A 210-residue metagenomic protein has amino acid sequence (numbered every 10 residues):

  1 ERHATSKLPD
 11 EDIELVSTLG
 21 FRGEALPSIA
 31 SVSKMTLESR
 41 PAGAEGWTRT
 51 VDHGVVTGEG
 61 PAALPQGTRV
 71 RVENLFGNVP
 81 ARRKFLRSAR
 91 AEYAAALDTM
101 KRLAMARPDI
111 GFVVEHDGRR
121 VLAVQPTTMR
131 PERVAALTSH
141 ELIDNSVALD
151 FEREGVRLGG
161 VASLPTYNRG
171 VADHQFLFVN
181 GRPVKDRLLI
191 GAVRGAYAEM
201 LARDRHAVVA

Functional and structural regions predicted by a protein language model:
E1-A210: N-terminal phosphate-binding caps/lids of nucleotide- and nucleic-acid-binding domains
